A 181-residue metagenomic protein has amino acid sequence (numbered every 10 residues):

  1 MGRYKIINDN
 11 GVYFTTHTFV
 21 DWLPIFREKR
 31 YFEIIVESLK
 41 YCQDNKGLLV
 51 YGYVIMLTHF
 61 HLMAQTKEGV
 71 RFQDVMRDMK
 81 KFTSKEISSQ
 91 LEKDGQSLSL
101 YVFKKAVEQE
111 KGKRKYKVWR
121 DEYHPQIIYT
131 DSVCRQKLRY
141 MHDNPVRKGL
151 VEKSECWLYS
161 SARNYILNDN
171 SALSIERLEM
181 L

Functional and structural regions predicted by a protein language model:
M1-L181: Short catalytic/metal-binding and nucleic-acid-binding patches
